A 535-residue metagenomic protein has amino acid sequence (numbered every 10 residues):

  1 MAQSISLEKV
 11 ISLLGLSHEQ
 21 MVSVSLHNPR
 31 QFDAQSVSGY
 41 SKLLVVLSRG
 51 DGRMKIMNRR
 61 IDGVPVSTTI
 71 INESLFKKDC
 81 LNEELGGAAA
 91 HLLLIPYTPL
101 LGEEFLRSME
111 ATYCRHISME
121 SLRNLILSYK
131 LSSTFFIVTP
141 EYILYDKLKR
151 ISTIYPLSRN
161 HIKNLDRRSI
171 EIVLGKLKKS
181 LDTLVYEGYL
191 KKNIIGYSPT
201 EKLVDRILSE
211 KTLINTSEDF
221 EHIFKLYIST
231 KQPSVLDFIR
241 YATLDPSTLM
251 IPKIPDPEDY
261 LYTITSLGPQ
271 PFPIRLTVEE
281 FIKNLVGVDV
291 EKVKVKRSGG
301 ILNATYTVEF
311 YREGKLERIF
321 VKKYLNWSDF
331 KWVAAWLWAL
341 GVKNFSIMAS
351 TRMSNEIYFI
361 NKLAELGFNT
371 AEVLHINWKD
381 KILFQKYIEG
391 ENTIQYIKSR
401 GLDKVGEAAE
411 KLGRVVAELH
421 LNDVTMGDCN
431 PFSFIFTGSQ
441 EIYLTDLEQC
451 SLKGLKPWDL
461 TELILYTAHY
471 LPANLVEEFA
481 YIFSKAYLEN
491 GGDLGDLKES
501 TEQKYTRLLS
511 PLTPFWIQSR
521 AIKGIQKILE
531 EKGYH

Functional and structural regions predicted by a protein language model:
M1-S36, G50-S266: Catalytic core of pol beta-like nucleotidyltransferases
K231-G299, T513-W516: Juxta-kinase regulatory segment immediately upstream of eukaryotic protein kinase catalytic domains
N303-T351: ATP-binding glycine-rich loop module of kinase domains
S350-T370, E391-F432, T437, L460 (+1 more regions): Conserved kinase catalytic-core helix
K379-N392: Conserved short submotifs of the Hanks-type protein kinase catalytic core that shape the nucleotide-binding pocket
T445-S451: Activation of the activation-loop gatekeeper triad in protein kinase-fold domains
P457-E489: Active-site activation/catalytic loop segments of kinase-like enzymes and analogous catalytic loops in related
E478, L509-H535: ATP/Mg2+ or Mg2+-diphosphate-binding catalytic cores that bind nucleotide phosphates or diphosphates via glycine-rich
